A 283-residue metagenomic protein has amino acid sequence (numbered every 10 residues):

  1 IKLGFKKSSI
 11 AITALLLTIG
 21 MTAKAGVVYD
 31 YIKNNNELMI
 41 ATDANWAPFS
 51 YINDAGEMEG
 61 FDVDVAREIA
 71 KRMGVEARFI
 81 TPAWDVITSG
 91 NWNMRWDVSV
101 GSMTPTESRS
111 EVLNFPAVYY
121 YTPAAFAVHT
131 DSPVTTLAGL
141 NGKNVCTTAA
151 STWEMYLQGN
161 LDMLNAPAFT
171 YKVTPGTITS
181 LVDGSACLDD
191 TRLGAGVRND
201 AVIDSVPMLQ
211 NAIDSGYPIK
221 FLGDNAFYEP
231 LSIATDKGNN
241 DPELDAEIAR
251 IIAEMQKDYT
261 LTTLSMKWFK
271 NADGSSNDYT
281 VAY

Functional and structural regions predicted by a protein language model:
I1-L16, A23-E76, T262-Y283: N-terminal hydrophobic or amphipathic helices and topogenic motifs
G26-V27, T152-T179, S215-Y217, F221 (+1 more regions): Ligand-binding clefts/hinges and TM-proximal coupling segments of bilobed small-molecule sensing domains
M39-P48, M58-K71, T104, T122-V182 (+1 more regions): Bilobed "Venus flytrap"/periplasmic-binding protein-like clamshell domains and structurally analogous long
A44, Y120-V128, Q210-A253, F269-Y283: Periplasmic-binding protein-like
V63, R67, K71, E76-G139: Acidic, polar ligand-binding/catalytic clefts
V63-R72, D131-V134, A138-N144, A149-T152 (+1 more regions): Extended ligand-binding regions for polar small-molecule ligands
R78-S89, S132, Y171-D190, E229: Short helix-initiation/N-cap motifs at beta->coil->alpha
D85-S89, M103-E111, M155-L164, D189-Y228: A ligand-binding cleft/hinge motif common to bilobed small-molecule-binding domains
